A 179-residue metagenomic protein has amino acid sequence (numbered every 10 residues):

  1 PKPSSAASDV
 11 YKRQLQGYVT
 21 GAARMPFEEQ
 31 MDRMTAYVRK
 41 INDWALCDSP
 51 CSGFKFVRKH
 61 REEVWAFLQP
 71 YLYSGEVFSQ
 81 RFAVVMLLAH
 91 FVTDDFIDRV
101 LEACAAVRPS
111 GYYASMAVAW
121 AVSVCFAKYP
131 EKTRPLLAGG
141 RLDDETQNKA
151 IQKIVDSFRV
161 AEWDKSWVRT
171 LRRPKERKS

Functional and structural regions predicted by a protein language model:
P1-A7, Y11: Single conserved hydrophobic/aromatic residue that forms the stacking wall/gate of nucleotide- or nucleobase-binding
S5, M25-A36, K59-P70, D94-A106 (+2 more regions): Amphipathic alpha-helical scaffolding segments comprising HEAT/armadillo-like alpha-solenoid repeats
Q14-M25, L46-K59, R81-V92, M116-A127 (+1 more regions): Structural detector for internal amphipathic alpha-helices that build alpha-solenoid repeat scaffolds
E29-A83: Hydrophobic, well-structured mid-protein blocks that either form specific transmembrane helices
D43-A45, V77-F78, Y112-Y113, D144-N148: Alpha-helix N-cap/helix-start positions at coil->helix boundaries
Y73-R108: A mid-sequence, solvent-exposed acidic-amphipathic segment
P109-D143: Glycine/small-residue-rich hydrophobic helix-like segments
P135-S179: Eukaryotic acidic, Ser/Thr-rich intrinsically disordered low-complexity regions
